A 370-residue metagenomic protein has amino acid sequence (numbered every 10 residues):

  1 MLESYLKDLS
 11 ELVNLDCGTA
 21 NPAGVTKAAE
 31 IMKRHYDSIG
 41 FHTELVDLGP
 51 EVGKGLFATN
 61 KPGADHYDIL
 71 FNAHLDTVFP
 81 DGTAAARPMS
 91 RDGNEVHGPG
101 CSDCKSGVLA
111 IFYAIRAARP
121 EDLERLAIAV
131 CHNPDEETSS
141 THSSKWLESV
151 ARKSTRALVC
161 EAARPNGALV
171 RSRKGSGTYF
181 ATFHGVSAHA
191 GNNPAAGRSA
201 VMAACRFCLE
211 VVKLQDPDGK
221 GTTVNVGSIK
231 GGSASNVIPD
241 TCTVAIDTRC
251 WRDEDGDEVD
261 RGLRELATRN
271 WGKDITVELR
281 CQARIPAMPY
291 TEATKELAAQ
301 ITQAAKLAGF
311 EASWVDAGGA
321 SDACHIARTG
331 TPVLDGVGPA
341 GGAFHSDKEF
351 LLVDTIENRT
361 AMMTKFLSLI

Functional and structural regions predicted by a protein language model:
M1-P99, P120-L123, A323: Acidic/His- and Gly-rich active-site-bordering loop/insert found across diverse amide/peptide-bond hydrolases
C17, A162-A163, R171, T178-I370: Metal-dependent amide/peptide-bond hydrolase catalytic core, centered on the "pita-bread" metallohydrolase fold
E44, L70, A127-C131, E278: A structural signal for isolated positions on well-ordered beta-strands in alpha/beta enzyme cores
D68-L70, V96, T155-V159, F180 (+1 more regions): Short glycine-aspartate micro-motif
L75-D76, E95, C131-S139, E161-R164 (+2 more regions): Acidic, glycine-rich active-site loops and adjacent beta-strand->loop/helix elements that engage anionic groups
G82, D92-N94, A114-V130, V211-G221: Phosphate-handling active-site elements
C104-K174: Acidic/histidine-rich catalytic neighborhood of metal-dependent amide-processing enzymes
